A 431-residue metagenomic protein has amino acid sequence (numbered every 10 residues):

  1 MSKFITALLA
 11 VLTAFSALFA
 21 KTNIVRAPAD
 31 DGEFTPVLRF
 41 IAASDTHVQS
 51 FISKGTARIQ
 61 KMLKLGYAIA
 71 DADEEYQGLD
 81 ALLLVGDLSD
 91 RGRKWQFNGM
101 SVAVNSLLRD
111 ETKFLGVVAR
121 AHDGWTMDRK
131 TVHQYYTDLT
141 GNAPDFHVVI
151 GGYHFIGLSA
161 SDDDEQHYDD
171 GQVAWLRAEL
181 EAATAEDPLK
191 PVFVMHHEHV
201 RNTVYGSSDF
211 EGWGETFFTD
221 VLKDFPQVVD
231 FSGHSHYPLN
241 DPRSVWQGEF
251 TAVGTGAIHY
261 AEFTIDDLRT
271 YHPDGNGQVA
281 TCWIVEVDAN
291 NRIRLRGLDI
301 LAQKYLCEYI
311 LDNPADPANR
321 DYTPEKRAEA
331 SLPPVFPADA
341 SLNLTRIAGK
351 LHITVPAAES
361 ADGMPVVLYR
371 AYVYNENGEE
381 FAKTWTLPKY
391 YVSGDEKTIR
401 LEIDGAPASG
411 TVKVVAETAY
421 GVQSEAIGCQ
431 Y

Functional and structural regions predicted by a protein language model:
K21-W95: N-terminal active-site segment of His-dependent metallophosphoesterases
A42-S44, D80-D87, F114-A121, F193-H197 (+2 more regions): Active-site neighborhood of phospho(di)ester-bond hydrolases with catalytic His/Asp-centered motifs
R93-D187, G214-Q227, N240-N276, A280-E286: Extended active-site neighborhood of metal-dependent phosphoesterases/phosphodiesterases
L239-A338: Binuclear metal-dependent phosphoesterase catalytic core
G349-M364: Conserved aromatic anchor
A357, L368-P407: Recognizes extended acidic, P/S/T-rich segments that occur within or adjacent to Ig-like beta-sandwich modules
I403-V422: Beta-strand-rich modules
A419-Y431: Extracellular fibronectin type III
